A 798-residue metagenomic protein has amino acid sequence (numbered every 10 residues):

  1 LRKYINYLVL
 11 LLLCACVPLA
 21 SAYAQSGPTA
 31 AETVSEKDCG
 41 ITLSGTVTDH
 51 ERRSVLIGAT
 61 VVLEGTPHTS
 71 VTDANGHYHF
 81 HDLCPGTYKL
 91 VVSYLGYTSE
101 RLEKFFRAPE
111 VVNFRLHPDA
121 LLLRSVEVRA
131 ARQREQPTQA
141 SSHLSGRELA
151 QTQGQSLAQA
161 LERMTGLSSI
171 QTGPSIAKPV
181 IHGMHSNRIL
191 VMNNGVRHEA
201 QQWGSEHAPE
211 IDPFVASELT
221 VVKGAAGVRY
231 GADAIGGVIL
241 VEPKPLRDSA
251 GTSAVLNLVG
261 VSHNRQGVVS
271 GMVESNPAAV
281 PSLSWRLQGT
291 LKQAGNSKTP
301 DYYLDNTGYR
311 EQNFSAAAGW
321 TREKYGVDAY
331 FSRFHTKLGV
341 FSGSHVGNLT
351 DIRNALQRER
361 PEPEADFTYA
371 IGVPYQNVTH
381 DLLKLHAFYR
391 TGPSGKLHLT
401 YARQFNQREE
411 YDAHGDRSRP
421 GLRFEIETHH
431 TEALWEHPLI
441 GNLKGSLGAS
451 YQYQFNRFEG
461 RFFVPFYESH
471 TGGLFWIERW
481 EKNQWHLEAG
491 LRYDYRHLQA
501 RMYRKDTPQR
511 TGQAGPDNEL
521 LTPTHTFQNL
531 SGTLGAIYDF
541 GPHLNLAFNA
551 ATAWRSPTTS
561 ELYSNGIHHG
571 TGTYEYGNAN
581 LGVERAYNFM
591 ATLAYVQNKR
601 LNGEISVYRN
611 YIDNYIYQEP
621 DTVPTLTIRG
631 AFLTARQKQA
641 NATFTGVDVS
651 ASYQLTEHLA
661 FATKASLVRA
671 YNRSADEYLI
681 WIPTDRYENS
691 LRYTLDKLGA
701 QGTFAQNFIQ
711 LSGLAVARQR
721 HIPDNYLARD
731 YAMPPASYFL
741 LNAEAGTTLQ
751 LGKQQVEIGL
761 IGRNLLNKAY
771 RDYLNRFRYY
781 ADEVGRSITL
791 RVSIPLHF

Functional and structural regions predicted by a protein language model:
L8, D613-N614, F661, A715-D724 (+1 more regions): C-terminal beta-signal and adjacent terminal beta-strands/loops of Gram-negative outer-membrane beta-barrel proteins
G27-D38, T46-E51, A59-E64, S93-Y97 (+3 more regions): Short, acidic, small-residue-rich periplasmic hinge/interaction motif at the N-terminus of Gram-negative outer-membrane
H81, V196-K223: Short acidic/polar hinge/loop motifs at secondary-structure boundaries that mediate gating or recognition
V111-R115, L157-A160, A177-V180, M192 (+4 more regions): N-terminal periplasmic accessory domains that precede and gate Gram-negative outer-membrane beta-barrel machines
L240, N276-G372, Q509: Periplasmic-side early beta-strands and strand-to-turn transitions of outer-membrane beta-barrels
L258, L287, L397-D412, N545-A551 (+2 more regions): Membrane-embedded beta-barrel scaffold of Gram-negative outer-membrane proteins
R419-L434, Y576-G582, N588, Y595 (+2 more regions): Outer membrane beta-barrel strand-and-loop segments of large Gram-negative receptors, especially TonB-dependent
Y608-I612, R629-Q719: Gram-negative outer-membrane beta-barrel transporters
